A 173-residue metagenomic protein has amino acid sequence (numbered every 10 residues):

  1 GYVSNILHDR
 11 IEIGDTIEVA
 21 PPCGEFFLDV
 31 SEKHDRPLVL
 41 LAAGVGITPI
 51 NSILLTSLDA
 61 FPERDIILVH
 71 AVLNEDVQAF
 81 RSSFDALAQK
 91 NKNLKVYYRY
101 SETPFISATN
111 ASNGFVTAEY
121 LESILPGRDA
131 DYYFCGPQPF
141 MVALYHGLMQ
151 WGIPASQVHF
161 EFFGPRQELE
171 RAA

Functional and structural regions predicted by a protein language model:
G1-L40, I53-D59, L73-N74, D85 (+4 more regions): FAD-binding FR-type
L28-D29, A60, Q150, A172: Short amphipathic alpha-helical leader/targeting segments
K33, F61-E63, P126-G127: Short, flexible coil/linker segments at domain boundaries that flank nucleotide/cofactor-interacting
A43-G44: Polyanionic, low-complexity intrinsically disordered segments
T56-D59, E63, G152-P154: Classical protein tyrosine phosphatase
I66-A173: Reductase modules of NAD(P)H-dependent flavoproteins
